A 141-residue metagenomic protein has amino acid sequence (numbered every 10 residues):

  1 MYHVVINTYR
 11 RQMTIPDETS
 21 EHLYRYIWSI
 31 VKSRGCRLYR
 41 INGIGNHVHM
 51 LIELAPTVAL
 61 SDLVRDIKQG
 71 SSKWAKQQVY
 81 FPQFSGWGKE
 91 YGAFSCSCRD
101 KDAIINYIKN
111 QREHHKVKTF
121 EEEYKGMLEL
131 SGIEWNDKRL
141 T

Functional and structural regions predicted by a protein language model:
M1-T141: Basic nucleic-acid-binding interfaces
